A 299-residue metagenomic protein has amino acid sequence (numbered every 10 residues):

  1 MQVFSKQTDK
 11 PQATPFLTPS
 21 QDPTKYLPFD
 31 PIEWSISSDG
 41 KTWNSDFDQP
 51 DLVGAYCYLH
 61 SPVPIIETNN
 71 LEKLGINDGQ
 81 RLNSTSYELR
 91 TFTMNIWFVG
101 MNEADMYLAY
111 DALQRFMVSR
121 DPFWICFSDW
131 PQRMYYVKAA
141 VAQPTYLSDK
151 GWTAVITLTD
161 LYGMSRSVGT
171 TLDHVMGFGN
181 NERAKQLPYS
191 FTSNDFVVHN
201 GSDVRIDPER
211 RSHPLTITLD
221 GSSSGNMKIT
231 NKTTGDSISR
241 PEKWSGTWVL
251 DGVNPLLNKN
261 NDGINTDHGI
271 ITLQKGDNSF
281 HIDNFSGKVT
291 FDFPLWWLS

Functional and structural regions predicted by a protein language model:
M1-N70: Polar/acidic, low-complexity leader/linker segments enriched in S/T/G and N/D
Q2-P11, L172-S299: Intrinsically disordered, low-complexity segments enriched in serine, threonine, and glycine
V3-Q7, N95-A140, S279: Short, acidic/charged, Gly/Pro-enriched secondary-structure junctions
A55-F92: Short, solvent-exposed beta-alpha or beta-beta edge segments that form flexible loop/patches at the rim of ligand
N77-A104, K150-M164, N278: Oligomerization/assembly interface segments of phage tail-like spikes and tubes
S86-R90, M117-S119, S148-W152, E209-R211 (+2 more regions): Solvent-exposed loop and beta-edge segments used for protein-protein assembly and interaction
M106-Q114, A154, T170-H174: "Short basic amphipathic alpha-helical interaction patches in structured regions
P122-M164: Short beta-strand and beta-hairpin "edge-sheet" elements
